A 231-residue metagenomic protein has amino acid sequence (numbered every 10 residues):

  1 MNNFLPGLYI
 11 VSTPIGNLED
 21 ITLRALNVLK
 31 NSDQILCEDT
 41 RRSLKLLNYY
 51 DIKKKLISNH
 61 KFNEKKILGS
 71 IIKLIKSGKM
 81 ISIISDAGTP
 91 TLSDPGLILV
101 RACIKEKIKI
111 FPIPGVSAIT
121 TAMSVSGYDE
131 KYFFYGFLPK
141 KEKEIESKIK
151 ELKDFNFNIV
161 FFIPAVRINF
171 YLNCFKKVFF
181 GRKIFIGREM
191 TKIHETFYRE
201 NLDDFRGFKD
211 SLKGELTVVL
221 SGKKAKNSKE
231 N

Functional and structural regions predicted by a protein language model:
M1-F62: Glycine-rich, flexible N-terminal cofactor/catalytic loop recognition
L5, K79-M80, N158-N231: A contiguous loop/helix-start segment that scaffolds small-molecule binding in enzyme catalytic cores
L29-I35, K107-F111, F157-I159: Short active-site oxyanion
R41-S43, G88-T89, A118, R167 (+1 more regions): Alpha-helix capping/helix-boundary segments
S58-K65, L138-E142: Conserved helicase motor
H60, L68-S117: Glycine/small-residue-rich loop that forms an oxyanion/phosphate-binding "nest" at active or ligand-binding sites
I98-F155: Class I SAM-dependent methyltransferase SAM-binding "motif I" and its flanking Rossmann-like core
